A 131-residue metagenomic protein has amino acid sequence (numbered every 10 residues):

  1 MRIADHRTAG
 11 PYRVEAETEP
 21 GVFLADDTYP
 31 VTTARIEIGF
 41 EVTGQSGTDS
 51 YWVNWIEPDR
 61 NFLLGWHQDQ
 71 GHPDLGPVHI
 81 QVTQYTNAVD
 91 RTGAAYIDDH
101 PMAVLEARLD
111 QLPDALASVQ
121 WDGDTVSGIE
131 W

Functional and structural regions predicted by a protein language model:
M1-G39, G44-T48, E130: Negatively charged, low-complexity tracts enriched in Asp/Glu with abundant Ser/Thr
F40-V53, E106-D110: Hydrophobic transmembrane alpha-helix bundles
D49-M102: An exposed acidic His-Trp-rich patch
A88-W131: Well-ordered alpha/beta subsegment
